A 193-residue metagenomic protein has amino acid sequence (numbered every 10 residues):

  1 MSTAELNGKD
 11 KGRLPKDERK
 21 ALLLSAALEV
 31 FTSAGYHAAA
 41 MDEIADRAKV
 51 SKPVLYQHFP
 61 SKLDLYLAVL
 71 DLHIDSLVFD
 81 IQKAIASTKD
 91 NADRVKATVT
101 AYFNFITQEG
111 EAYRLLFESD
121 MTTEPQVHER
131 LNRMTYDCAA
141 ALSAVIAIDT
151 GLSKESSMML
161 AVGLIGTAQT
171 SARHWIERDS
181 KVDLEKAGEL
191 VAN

Functional and structural regions predicted by a protein language model:
M1-E18: N-terminal intrinsically disordered/low-complexity leader segments
L22, A26, V30-D64, A68: Helix-turn-helix
S33-H37, T88, E109: Short coil/turn segments at alpha/beta junctions that flank glycine-rich nucleotide-binding fingerprints
A68, K83-Q108, L160-L164, G188: Hydrophobic alpha-helical connector segments
D75-V78, P125-T150, M158-V162, T170 (+2 more regions): Amphipathic alpha-helical packing segments from all-alpha helical-bundle domains
A97, F103-A140, R173-E177: Short secondary-structure transition hinges
N104-Q108, A112, A144, A161-V182 (+1 more regions): Amphipathic C-terminal alpha-helical segment
